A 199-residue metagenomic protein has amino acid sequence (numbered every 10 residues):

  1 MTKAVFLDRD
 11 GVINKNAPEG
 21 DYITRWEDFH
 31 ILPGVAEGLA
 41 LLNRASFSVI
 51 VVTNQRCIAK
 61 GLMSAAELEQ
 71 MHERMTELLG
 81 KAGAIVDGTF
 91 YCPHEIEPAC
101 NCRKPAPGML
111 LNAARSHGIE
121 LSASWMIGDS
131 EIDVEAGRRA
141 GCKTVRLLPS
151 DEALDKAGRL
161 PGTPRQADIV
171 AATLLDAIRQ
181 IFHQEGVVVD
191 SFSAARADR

Functional and structural regions predicted by a protein language model:
M1-R9, A171-R199: Non-catalytic pre-domain segments flanking phosphatase-related domains
M1-S48: Active-site neighborhood of HAD-like aspartate-dependent phosphohydrolases
I23-H30, M63-Q70, K104-P105: Alpha-helix N-cap and loop-to-helix initiation/capping positions
R25, V86-G88, L121-S124: Short acidic capping loops at alpha-helix termini that bridge into adjacent secondary structure
V35, L39-M75, A84-P98, G137: Substrate-recognition element of Asp-dependent hydrolases with the DxDx(T/V) motif
H72-Y91, A157-G186: Structural recognition of alpha->loop->beta junctions
N101-V134: Conserved Lys-Pro-Asp/Glu-containing loop-to-beta segment of HAD-superfamily phosphomonoesterases, centered on
M126-I169: Acidic, Mg2+-coordinating phosphoryl-transfer loop and its flanking beta/alpha structural elements, shared across
